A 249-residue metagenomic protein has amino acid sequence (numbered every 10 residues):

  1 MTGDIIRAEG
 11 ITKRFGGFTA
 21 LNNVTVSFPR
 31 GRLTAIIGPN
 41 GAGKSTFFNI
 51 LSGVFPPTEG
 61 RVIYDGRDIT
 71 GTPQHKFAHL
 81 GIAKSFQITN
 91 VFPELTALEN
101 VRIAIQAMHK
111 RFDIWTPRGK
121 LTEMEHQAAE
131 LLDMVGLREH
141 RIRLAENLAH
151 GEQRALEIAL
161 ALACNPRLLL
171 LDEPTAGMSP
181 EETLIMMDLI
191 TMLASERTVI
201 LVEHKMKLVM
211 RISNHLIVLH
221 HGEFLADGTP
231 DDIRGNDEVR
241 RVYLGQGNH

Functional and structural regions predicted by a protein language model:
T2-H249: Glycine-rich phosphate-binding loops of nucleotide-dependent enzymes
